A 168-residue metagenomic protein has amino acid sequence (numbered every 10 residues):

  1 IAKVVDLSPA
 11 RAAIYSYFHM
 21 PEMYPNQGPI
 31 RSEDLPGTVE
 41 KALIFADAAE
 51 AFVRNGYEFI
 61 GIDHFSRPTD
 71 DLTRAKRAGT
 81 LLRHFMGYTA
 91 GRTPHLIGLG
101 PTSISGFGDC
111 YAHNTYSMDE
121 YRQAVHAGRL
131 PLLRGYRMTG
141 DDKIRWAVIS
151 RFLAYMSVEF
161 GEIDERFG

Functional and structural regions predicted by a protein language model:
I1-F167: C-terminal scaffold of the Radical SAM
